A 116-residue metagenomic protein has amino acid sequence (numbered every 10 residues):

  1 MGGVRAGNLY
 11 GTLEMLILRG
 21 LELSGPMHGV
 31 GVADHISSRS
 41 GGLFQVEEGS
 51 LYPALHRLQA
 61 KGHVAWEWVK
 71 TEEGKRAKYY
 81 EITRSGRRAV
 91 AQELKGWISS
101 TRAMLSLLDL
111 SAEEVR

Functional and structural regions predicted by a protein language model:
M1-G2, Y80: A positively charged, amphipathic N-terminal helix/segment that binds anionic biomolecules
G3-G7, W68-V69: Short beta-strand/turn micro-motifs at beta-sheet edges
A6-S50: N-terminal helix-turn-helix DNA-binding core of bacterial DNA-binding proteins
T12, L16, A77, E81 (+1 more regions): Amphipathic alpha-helical recognition patches that constitute DNA-binding helices
L51-L58: Basic amphipathic alpha-helical segments that dock to polyanions
Q59-R76, E81: Beta-hairpin "wing" of winged helix-turn-helix
K75-L94: Basic, amphipathic "hinge/linker" alpha-helix immediately C-terminal to the N-terminal HTH DNA-binding motif
R88-R116: Amphipathic alpha-helical dimerization/coiled-coil segments that flank or bridge DNA-binding/regulatory modules
